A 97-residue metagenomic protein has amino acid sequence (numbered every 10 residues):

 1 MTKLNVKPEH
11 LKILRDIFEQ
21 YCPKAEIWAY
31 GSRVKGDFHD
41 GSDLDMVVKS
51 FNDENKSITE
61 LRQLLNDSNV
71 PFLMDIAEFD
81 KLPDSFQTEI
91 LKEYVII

Functional and structural regions predicted by a protein language model:
M1-E26, V34-D40, K49-I97: Catalytic core of pol beta-like nucleotidyltransferases
